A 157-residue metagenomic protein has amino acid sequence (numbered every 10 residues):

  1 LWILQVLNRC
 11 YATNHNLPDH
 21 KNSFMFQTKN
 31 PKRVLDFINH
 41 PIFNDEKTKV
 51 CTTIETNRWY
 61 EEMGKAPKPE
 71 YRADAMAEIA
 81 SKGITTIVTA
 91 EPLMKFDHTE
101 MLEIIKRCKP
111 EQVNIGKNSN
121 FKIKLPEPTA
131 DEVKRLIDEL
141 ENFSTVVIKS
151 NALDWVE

Functional and structural regions predicted by a protein language model:
L1-F143: Conserved AdoMet/S-adenosylmethionine-binding subsite of the radical SAM
N142-E157: A C-terminal junction/extension of Radical SAM enzymes
